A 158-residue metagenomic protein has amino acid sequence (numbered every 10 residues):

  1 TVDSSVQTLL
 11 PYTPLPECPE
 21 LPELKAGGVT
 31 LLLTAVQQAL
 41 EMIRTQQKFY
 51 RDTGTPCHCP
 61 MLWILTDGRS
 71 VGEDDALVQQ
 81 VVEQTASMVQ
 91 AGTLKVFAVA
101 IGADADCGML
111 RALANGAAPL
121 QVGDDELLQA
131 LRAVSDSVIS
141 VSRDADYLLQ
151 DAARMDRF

Functional and structural regions predicted by a protein language model:
T1-P11, M61-L65, A98-I101: Von Willebrand factor
Q7, C18-H58, K95-G108, E126-A130: Von Willebrand factor
L9-Y12, L21, T53-G54, D75-V78 (+1 more regions): P-loop NTP-binding core
L10-C18, L110-L113: Short, flexible, mixed-charge acidic loops at enzyme active sites
A39, P56-D75: DG-centered beta-turn motif at the end of beta-strands
G68-L113: VWA/integrin I-like adhesion module and closely mimicked acidic/polar interface patches used
K95, I101-F158: Von Willebrand factor A/integrin I-like adhesion domains
